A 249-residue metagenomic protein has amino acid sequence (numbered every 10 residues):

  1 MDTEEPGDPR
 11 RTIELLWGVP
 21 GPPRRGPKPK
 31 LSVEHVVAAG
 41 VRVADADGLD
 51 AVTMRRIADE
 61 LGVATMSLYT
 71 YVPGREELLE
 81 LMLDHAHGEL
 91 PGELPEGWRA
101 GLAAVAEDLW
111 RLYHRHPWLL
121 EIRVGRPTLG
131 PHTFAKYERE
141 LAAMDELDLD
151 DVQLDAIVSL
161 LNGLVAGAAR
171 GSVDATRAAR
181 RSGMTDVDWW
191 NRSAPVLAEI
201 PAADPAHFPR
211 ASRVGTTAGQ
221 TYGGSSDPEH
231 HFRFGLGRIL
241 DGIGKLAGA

Functional and structural regions predicted by a protein language model:
M1-K30, D204, F208-G219: N-terminal intrinsically disordered/low-complexity leader segments
H35, A39, V43, D47-E76: Helix-turn-helix
H35-R42, E77-G92, A104-D108, A135-A142: Alpha-helical structural segments
L83, W110-A135, R139, R170-R180 (+1 more regions): Amphipathic alpha-helical segments used for helix-helix packing
P91-A135, D151-L154, V158-L161: Hydrophobic alpha-helical connector segments
L112-R115, A143-E146, L164-G171, G242-K245: Amphipathic alpha-helical interaction surfaces
V152, A156-S159, V165-A218: Amphipathic alpha-helical blocks and their helix-capping loop/short-beta junctions
T216-A249: Transmembrane-helix exit segments and adjacent C-terminal regions of multi-pass membrane proteins
